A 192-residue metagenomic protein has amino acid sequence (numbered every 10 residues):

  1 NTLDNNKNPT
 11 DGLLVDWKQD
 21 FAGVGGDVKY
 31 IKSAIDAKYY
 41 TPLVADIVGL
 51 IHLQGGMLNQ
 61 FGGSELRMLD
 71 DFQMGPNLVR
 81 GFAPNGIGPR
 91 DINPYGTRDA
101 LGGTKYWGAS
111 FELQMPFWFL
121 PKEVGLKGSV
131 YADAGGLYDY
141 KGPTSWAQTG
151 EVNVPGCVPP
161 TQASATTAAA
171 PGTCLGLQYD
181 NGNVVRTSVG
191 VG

Functional and structural regions predicted by a protein language model:
N1-V184: C-terminal outer-membrane beta-barrel translocator/porin domains of Gram-negative envelope proteins and their
V184-G192: Short, intrinsically disordered, charge-balanced linker/junction segments flanking boundaries in proteins
